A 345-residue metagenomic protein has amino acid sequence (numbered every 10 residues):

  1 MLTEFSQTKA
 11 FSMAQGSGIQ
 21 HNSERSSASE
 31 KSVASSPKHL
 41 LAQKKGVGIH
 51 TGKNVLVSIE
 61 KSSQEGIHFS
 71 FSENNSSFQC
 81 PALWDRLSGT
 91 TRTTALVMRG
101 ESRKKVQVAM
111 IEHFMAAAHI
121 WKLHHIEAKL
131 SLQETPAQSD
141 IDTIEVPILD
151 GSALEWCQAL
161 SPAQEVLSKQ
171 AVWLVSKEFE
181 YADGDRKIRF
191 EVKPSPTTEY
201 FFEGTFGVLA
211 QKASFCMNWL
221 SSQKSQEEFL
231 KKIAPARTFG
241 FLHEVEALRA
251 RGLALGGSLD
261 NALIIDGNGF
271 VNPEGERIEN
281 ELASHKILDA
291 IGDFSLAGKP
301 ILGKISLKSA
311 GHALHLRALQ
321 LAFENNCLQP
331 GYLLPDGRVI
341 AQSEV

Functional and structural regions predicted by a protein language model:
L2-V345: Short acidic-hydrophobic catalytic motif
